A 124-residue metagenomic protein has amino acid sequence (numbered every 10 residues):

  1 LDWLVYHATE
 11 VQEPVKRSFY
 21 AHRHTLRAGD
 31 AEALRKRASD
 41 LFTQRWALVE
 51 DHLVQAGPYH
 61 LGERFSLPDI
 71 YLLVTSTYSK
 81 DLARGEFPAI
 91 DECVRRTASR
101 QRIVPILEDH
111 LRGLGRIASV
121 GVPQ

Functional and structural regions predicted by a protein language model:
W3-A98: GST-like fold's C-terminal all-alpha helical module
Q12, R102-P105, A118-S119: Residue-level signal for secondary-structure boundary elements
G29, I90, R102, V120-P123: Juxtamembrane helix-loop transition sites at the ends of transmembrane segments in multi-pass membrane proteins
R96-R112: Charged phosphate-binding loop/patch that engages nucleotide di/tri-phosphates or the phosphate backbone of nucleic
H110-Q124: Acidic/histidine-enriched, glycine/proline-rich intrinsically disordered or flexible terminal extensions
